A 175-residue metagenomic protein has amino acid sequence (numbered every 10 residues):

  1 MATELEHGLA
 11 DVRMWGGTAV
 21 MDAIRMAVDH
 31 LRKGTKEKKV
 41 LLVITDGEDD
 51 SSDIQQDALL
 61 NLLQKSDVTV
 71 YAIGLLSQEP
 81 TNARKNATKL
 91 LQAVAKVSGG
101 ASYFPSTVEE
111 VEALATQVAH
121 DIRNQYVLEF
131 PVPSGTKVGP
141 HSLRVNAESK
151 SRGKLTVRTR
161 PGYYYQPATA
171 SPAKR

Functional and structural regions predicted by a protein language model:
M1-R175: Scaffold/interface architecture of coatomer-like assemblies
